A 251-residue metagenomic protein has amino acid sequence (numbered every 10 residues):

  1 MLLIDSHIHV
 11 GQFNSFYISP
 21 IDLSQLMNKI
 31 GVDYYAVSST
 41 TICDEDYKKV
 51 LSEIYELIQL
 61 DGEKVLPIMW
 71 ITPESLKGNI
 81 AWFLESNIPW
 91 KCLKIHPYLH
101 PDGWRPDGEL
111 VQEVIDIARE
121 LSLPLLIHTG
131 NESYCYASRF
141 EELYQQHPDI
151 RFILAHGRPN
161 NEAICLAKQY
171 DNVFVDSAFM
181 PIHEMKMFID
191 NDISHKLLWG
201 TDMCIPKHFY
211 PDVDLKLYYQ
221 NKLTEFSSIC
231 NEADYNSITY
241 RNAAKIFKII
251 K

Functional and structural regions predicted by a protein language model:
M1-S6, Y17-Y34, R119, D212-K251: Mid-to-C-terminal alpha-helical segments outside catalytic/metal-binding sites
L3-I8, Y35-V37, V65-M69, K91-I95 (+4 more regions): Hydrophobic faces of well-ordered beta-strands that scaffold small-molecule active sites in alpha/beta enzyme cores
S6-H9, S15, I21-E45, K64-T72 (+1 more regions): Divalent metal-dependent hydrolysis catalytic cores, especially in the metallo-beta-lactamase
G11-N14, I42-D46, E74-K77, Y98-H100 (+4 more regions): Active-site environment of divalent metal-dependent phosphoester hydrolases
D22-L26, V50-L57, N79-S86, L110-V114 (+4 more regions): A general structural detector for well-ordered alpha-helical segments in enzyme core domains, enriched
Y34, K48-P124, D171-F174: Active-site gating/metal-coordination segments in enzymes
C43-Y47, R105, K207-L217: Short, flexible/disordered intra-domain loops and linkers
R105-W199: Catalytic pocket-lining loop regions of alpha/beta-barrel enzymes, especially the amidohydrolase/enolase/GH5 lineages
